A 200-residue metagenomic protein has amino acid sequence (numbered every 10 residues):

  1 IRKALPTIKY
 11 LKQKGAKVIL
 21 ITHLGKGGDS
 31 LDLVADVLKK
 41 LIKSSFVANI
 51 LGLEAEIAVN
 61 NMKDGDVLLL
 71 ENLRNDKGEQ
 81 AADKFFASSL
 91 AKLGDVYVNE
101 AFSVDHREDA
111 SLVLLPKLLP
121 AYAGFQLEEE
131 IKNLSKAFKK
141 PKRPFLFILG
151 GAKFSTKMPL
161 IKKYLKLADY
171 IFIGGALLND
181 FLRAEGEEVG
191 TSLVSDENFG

Functional and structural regions predicted by a protein language model:
I1-G200: Active-site loop-to-helix "anion-binding N-cap" substructures in soluble metabolic enzymes
